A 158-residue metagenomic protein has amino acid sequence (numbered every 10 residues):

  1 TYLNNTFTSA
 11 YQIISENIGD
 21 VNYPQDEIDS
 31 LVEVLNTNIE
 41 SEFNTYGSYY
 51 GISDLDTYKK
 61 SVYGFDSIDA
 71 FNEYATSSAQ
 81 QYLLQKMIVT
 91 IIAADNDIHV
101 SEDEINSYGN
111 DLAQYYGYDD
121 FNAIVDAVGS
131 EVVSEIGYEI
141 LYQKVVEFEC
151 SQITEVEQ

Functional and structural regions predicted by a protein language model:
T1-I68, Q80-Q158: Peptidyl-prolyl cis-trans isomerase
S67-A75: Alpha-helix-centered segments that form part of catalytic cores
